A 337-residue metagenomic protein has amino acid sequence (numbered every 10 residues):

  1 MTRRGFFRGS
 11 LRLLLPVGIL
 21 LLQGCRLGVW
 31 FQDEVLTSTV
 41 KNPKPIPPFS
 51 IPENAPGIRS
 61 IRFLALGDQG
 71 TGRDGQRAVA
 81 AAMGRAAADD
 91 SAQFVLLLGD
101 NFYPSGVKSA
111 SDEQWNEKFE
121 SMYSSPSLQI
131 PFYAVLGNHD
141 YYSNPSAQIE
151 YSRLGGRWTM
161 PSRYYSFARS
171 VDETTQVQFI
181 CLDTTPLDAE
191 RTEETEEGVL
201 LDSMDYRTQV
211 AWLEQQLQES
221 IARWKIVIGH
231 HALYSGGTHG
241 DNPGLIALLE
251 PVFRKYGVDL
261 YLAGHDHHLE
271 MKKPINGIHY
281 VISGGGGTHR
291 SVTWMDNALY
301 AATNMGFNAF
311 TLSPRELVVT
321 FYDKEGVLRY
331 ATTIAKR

Functional and structural regions predicted by a protein language model:
M1-L20: N-terminal secretory signal peptides and thylakoid transit peptides that target proteins across membranes
Q23-G24: C-terminal motif of bacterial Sec signal peptides marking the signal peptidase cleavage site
L27-Q114, R207-T208, G236: N-terminal active-site segment of His-dependent metallophosphoesterases
V35-I51, G57, Y103-W224, G240 (+4 more regions): Extended active-site neighborhood of metal-dependent phosphoesterases/phosphodiesterases
G67-D68, G99-D100, L182, G229 (+1 more regions): Active-site flanking residues adjacent to catalytic metal/cofactor-binding acidic residues
S220-G236: Short acidic, glycine-rich surface-loop motifs adjacent to enzyme active sites
G326-L328: Residue-level signal for glycine
